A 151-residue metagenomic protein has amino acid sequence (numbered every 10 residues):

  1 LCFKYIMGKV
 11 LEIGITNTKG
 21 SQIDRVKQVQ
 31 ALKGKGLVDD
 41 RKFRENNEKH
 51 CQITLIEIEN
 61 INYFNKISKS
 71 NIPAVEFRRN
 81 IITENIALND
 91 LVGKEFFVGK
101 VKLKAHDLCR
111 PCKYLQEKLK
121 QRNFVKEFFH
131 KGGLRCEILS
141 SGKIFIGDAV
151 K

Functional and structural regions predicted by a protein language model:
F3-K151: Metal-cofactor-dependent catalytic cores
